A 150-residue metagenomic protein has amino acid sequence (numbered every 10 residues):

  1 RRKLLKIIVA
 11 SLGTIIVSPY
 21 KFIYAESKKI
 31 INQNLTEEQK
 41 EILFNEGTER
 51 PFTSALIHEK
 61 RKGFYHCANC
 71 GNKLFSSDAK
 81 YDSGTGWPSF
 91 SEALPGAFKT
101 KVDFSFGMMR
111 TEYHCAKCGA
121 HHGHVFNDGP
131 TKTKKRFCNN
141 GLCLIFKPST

Functional and structural regions predicted by a protein language model:
R1-L12: N-terminal secretory signal peptides and thylakoid transit peptides that target proteins across membranes
S18-N45, E49-P51: C-terminal segment of N-terminal export signals and the immediately downstream linker at the start of the mature
F64, E112, K135: Residues immediately within or flanking Cys/His clusters that coordinate Zn2+ in small zinc-binding modules
C67, C115: Short cysteine-rich clusters marking metal-coordination/redox-active sites
G71, G119, L142: Cys/His-coordinated zinc-binding microdomains
L74-F75, G123, N127, C143-F146: Short functional micro-motifs and their immediate structural scaffolds
G96-Y113, I145-T150: Short Fe-S-cluster ligation motifs
D128-T133: Short linker/helix segments within small regulatory modules
